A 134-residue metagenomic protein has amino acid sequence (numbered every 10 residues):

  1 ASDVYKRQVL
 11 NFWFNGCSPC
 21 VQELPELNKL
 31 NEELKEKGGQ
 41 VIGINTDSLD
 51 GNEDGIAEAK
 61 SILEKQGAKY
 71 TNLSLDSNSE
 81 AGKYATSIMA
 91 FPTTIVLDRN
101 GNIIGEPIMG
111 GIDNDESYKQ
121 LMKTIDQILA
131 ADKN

Functional and structural regions predicted by a protein language model:
A1-Y5: Short, small-residue-biased leader/transition segments that mark boundaries at the very start of proteins
V9-L10, V41: Hydrophobic beta-strand anchors of alpha/beta hydrolase catalytic cores
N11-C17, T46: Aromatic-flanked redox-active Cys/Sec active sites in thiol-based oxidoreductases, especially the WC-centered
F14, L24-P25, M122: Short amphipathic alpha-helical segment that frequently serves as the phosphate-/nucleotide-binding helix
N15-Q22, P92-T93: C-type cytochrome heme c attachment motif
Q22-K65, S77-G82: Structural microenvironment flanking redox-active thiols in thiol-disulfide oxidoreductases
A57-I95, R99-N100, I108: Short, internal strand/loop/helix patches that form the active-site neighborhood or redox-interaction surface
V96-N134: Thiol-/selenol-based redox modules, centered on thioredoxin-like and closely related oxidoreductase domains
